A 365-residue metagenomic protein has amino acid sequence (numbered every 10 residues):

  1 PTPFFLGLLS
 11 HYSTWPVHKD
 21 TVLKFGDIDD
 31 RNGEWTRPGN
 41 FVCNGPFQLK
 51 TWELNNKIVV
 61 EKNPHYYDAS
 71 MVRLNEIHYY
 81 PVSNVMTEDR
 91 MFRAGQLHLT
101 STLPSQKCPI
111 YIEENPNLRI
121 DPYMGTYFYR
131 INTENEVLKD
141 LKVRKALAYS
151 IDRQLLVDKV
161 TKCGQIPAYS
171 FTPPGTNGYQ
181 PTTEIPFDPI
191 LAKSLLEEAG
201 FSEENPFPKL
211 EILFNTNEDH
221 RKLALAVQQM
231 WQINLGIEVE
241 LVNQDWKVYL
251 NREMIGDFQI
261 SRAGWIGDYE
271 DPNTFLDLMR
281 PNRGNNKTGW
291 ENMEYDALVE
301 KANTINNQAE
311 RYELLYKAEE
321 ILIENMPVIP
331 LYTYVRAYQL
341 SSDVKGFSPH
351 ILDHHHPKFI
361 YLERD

Functional and structural regions predicted by a protein language model:
P1-K24: Surface-exposed binding/hinge segments that line and control ligand-binding clefts or catalytic entry sites
F5-L9, C43, A199-D219, S261-G264 (+1 more regions): Bilobed periplasmic-binding protein-like "clamshell/Venus-flytrap" ligand-binding domains
N32-P38, N63-I110: Ligand-site clamp/hinge motif
L54, A199-G267, Q308, R336: Ligand/substrate-recognition segments at binding pockets and active sites
E61-H65, I112, D121-A146, S150 (+4 more regions): A bilobed periplasmic-binding-protein/Venus flytrap-type ligand-binding module shared by bacterial periplasmic
E61-K62, K139-Q229, I233, E294 (+1 more regions): Append "and occasionally in soluble cytosolic enzymes with long acidic Gly/Pro-rich linkers
I237-Y249, M254, L276-S342, D365: Extracytoplasmic/peripheral linker and loop segments enriched in polar/acidic and small residues with frequent Thr/Pro
Y338-D365: Long beta-strand-rich cores associated with HINT superfamily self-processing modules
